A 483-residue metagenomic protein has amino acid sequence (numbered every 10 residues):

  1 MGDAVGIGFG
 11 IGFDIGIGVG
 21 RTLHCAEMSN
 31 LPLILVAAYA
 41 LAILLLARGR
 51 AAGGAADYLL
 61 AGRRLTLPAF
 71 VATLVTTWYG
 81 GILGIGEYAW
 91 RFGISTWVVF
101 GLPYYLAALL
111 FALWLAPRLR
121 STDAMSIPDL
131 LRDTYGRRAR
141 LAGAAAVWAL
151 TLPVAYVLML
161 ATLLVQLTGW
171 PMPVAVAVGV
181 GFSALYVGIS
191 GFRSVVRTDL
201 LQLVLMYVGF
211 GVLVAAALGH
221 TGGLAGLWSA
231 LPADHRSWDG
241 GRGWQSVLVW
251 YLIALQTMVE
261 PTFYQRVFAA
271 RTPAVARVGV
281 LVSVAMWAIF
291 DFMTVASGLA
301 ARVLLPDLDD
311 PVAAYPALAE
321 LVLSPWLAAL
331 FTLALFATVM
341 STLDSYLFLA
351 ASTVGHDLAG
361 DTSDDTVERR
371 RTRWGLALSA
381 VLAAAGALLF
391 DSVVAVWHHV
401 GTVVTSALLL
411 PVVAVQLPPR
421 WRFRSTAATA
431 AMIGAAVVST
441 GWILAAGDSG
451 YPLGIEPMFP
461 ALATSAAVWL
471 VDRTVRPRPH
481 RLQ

Functional and structural regions predicted by a protein language model:
C25-L83, V187-S190, L203, G209-V212 (+2 more regions): Membrane-interface "cap" regions at the ends of multi-pass membrane proteins
M28-R48, S425-Q483: A generic transmembrane alpha-helix motif of multi-pass inner-membrane proteins
L46-A51, L150-P153, V157, A161 (+7 more regions): Hydrophobic alpha-helical segments and their helix-loop junctions in multi-pass secondary transporters
L59-D123, Y251-I253, F263, A269-D307 (+1 more regions): Membrane-interface helix-loop-helix modules in multi-pass membrane proteins
E87-L102, L158-A175, S194-Q202, V312-A313 (+5 more regions): Transmembrane helix-loop boundary segments of multi-pass membrane transporters
V99-G188, L252-I253, F336-D344: Helix-loop-helix module between adjacent transmembrane segments
T134-L141, A149, G355-D391: Loop-to-transmembrane helix boundary motifs in multi-pass membrane proteins
A144-A155, L205-A216, V247, L252-M258 (+4 more regions): Selective recognition of specific alpha-helical transmembrane segments in multi-pass small-molecule
